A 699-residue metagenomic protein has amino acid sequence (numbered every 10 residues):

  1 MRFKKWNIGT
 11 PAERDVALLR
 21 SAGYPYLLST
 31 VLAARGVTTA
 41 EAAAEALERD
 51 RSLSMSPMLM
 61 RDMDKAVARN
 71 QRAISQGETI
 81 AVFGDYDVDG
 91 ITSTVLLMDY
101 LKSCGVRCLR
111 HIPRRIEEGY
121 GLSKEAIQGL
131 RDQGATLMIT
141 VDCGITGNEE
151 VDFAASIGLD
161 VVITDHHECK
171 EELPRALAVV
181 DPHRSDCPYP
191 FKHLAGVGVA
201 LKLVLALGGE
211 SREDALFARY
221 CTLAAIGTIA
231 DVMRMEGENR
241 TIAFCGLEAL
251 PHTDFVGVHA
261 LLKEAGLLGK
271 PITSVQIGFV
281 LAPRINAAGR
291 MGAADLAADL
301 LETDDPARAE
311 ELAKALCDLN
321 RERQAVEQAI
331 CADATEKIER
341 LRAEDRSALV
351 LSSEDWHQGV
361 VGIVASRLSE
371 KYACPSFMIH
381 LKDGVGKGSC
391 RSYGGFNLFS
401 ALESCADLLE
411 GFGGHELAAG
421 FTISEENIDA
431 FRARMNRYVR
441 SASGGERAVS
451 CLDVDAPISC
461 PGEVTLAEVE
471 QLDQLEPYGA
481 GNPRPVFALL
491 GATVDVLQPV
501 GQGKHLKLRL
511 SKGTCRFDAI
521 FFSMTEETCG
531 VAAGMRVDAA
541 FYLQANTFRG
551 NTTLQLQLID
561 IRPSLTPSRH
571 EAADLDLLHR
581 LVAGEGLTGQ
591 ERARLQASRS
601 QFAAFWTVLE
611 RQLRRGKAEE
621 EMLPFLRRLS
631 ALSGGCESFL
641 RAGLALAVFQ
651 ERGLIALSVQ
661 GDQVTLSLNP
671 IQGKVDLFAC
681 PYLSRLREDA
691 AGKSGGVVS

Functional and structural regions predicted by a protein language model:
R2, I8-R14, L18-L137, I157-G158 (+2 more regions): Hydrophobic helix-and-loop "lid/oligomerization" segment in the mid-to-C-terminal part of catalytic domains
Y86-G90, C143, H166-H167, P182 (+3 more regions): Generic detector of well-ordered alpha-helical packing
L96, P174-E213, F217-I229, S600-F605: Short alpha-helices
L97, K102, R107, R240-P283 (+5 more regions): Acidic, two-metal ion nucleic-acid-processing modules in DNA metabolism proteins
I127, V151-D152, L646: Short amphipathic alpha-helical segments and helix-helix/interface helices
G134, V141-L194: Histidine/acidic-residue-rich, glycine-tolerant segments that coordinate divalent metal ions
H166-H167, H357, H415, H505: Histidine-centered active-site/metal-ligand motif
G198, G362, S366, A539: Short alpha-helical basic/polar micro-motif
